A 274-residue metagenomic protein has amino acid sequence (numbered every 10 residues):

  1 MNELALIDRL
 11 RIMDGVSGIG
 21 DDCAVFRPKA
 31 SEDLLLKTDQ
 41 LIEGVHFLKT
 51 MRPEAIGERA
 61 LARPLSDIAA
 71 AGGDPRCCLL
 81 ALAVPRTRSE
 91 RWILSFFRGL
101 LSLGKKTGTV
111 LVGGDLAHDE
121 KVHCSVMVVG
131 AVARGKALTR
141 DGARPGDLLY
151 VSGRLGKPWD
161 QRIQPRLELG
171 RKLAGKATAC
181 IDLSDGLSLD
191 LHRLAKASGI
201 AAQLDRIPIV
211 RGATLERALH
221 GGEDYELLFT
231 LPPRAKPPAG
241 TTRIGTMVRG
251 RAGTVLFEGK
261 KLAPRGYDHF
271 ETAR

Functional and structural regions predicted by a protein language model:
M1-R274: Helix-biased detector of long, well-ordered alpha-helical tracts
